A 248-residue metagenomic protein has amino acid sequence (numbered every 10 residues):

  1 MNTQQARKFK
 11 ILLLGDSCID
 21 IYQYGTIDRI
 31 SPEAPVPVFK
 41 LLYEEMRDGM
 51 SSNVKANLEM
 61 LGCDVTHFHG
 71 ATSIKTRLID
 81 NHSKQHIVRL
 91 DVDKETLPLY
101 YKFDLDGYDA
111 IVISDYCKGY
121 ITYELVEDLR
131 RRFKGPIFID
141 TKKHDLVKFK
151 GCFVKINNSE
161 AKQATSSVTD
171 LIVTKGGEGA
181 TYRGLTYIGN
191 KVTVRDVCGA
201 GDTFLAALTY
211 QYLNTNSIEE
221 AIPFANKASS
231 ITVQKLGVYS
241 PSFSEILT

Functional and structural regions predicted by a protein language model:
M1-R7, L146: A short acidic-Thr-Gly-centered motif at the start of a beta-strand
K8-I11, C18-I113, Y239-T248: Conserved N-terminal subdomain of the carbohydrate kinase-like
L12, T66-F68, V88, F138 (+2 more regions): Hydrophobic/aromatic beta-strand patches that form the interior of the parallel beta-sheet core in alpha/beta enzyme
L14-G15, N157: A secondary-structure boundary/capping signal
D16-S17, Y116, T203: Active-site metal-binding loops of divalent metal-dependent hydrolases
S17-I19, A71-T72, K94, K143 (+3 more regions): Glycine-rich beta-alpha junction loops
D28-I30, A34, L78-D93, A110-T165 (+1 more regions): Conserved beta-alpha-beta core of the PfkB/ribokinase-like small-molecule kinase fold
G107, E124-F138, K142-K150, Q163-T248: Conserved phosphate-binding/catalytic region of the ribokinase-like
